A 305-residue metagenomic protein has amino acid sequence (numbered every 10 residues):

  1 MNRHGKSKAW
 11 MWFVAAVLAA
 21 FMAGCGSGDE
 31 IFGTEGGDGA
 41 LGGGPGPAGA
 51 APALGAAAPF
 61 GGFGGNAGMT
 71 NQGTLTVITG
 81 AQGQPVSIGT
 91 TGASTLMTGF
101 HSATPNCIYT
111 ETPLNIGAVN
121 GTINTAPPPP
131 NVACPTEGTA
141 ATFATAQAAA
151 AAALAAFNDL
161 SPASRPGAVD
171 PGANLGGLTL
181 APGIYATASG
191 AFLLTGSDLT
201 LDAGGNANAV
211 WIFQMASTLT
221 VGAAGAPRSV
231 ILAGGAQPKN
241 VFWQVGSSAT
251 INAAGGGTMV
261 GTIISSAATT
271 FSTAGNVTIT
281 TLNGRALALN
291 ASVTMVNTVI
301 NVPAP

Functional and structural regions predicted by a protein language model:
N2-V14: Bacterial N-terminal signal peptides that target proteins for export
F21-G24: C-terminal motif of bacterial Sec signal peptides marking the signal peptidase cleavage site
G26-P305: Solvent-exposed adhesion/ligand-recognition segments of exported proteins
